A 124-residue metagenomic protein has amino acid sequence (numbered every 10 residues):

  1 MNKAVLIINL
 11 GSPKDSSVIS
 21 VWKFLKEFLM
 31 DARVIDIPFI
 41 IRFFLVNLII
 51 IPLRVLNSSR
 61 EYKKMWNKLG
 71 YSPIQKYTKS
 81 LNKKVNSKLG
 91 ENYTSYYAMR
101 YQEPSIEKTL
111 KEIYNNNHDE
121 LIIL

Functional and structural regions predicted by a protein language model:
M1-L124: Active-site-proximal alpha-helix that buttresses catalytic centers in soluble enzyme cores
